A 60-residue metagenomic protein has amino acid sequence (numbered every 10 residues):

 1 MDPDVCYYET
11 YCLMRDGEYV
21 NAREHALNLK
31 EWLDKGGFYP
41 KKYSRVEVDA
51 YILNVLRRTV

Functional and structural regions predicted by a protein language model:
M1-L27, D34: N-terminal acidic leader/helix
G36-T59: Short, charged early-sequence alpha-helical segments and their helix-coil boundaries
